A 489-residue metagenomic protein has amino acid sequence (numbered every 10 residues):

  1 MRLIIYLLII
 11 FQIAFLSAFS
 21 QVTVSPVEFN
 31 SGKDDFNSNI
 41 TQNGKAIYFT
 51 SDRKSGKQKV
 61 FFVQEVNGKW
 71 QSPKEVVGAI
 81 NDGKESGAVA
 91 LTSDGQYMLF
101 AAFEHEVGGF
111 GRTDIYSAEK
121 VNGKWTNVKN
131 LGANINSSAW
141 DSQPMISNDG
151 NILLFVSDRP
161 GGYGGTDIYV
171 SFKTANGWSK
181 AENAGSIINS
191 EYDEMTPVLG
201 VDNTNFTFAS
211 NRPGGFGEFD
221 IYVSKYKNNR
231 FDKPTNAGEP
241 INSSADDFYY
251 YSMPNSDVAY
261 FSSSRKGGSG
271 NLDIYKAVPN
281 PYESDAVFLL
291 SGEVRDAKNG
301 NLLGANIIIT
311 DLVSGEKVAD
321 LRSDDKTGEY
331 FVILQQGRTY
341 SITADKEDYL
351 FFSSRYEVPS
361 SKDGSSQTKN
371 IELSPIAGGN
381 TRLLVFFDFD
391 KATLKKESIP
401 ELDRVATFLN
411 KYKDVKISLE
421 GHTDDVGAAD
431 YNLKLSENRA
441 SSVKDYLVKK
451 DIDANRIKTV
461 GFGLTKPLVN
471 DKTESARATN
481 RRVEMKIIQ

Functional and structural regions predicted by a protein language model:
M1-V22: Bacterial Sec-dependent N-terminal signal peptides
Q21-E293, K298, V313, S323 (+4 more regions): Short, conserved micro-motifs composed of acidic
G32, P375-V415, T423-Y431: Short, solvent-exposed beta-strand/turn patches at coil↔beta or beta↔helix junctions that act as interaction loops
Q71, F352-V385: Extracellular beta-sheet/turn segments enriched in Thr/Pro/Gly and aliphatic residues
S210, G214-G215, E420-Q489: Periplasmic OmpA-like peptidoglycan-binding domain that tethers envelope proteins to the cell wall
S264, D345-E347, I488: Beta-strand-rich extracellular modules
N306-K326: Short amphipathic beta-strand segments in non-cytosolic proteins
G328, R338-D348: A short, solvent-exposed beta-strand micro-motif common in secreted/extracellular proteins
